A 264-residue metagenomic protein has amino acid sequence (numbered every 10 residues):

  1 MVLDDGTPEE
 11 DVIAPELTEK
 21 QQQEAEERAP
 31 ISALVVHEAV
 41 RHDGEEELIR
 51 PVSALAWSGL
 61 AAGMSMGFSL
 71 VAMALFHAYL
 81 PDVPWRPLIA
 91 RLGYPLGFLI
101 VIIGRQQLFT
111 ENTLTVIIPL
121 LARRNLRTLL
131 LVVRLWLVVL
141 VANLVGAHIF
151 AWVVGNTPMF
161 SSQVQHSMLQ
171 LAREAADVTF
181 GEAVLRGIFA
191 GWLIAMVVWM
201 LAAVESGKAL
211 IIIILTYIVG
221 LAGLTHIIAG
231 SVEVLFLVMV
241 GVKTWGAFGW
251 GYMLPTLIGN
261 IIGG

Functional and structural regions predicted by a protein language model:
V2-G264: Alpha-helical transmembrane segments and their helix-helix packing motifs
